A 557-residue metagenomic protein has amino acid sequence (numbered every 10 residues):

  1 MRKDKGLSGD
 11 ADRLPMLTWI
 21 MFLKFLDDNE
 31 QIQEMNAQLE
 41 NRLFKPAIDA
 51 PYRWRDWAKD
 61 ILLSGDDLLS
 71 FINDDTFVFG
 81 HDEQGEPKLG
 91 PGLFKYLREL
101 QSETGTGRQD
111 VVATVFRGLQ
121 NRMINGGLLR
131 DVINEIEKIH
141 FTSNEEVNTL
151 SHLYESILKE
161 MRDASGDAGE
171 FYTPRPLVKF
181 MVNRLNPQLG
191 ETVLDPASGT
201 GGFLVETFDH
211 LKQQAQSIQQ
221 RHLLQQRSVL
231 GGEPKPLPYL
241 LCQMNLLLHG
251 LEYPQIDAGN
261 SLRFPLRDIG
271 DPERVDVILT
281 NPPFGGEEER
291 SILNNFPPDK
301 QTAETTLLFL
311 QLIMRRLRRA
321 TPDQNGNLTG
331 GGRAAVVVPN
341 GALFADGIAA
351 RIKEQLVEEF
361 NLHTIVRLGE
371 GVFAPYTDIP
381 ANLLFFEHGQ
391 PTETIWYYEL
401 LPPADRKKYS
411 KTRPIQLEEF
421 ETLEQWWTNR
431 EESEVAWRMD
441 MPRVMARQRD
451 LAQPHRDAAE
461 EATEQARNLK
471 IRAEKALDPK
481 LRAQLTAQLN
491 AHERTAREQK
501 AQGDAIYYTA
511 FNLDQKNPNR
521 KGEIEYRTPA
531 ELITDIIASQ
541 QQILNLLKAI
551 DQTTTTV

Functional and structural regions predicted by a protein language model:
M1-L189, D257-F264, R367-G371, T394-L400 (+1 more regions): Non-catalytic, mostly N-terminal accessory regions of nucleic-acid modification and defense proteins
G9, R13, M181, P234-Y239 (+3 more regions): Conserved Class I SAM-dependent methyltransferase catalytic core
D167-T280, G285-E287, A303, L307-L308 (+4 more regions): Conserved S-adenosyl-L-methionine
Q226-L230, F264, I292-P298, L368-G369 (+1 more regions): Short beta-alpha connecting loops at secondary-structure transitions that line or flank enzyme active sites
E252-A258, L262, E288-N294, G332-V338 (+3 more regions): Short acidic (Asp/Glu) and glycine-rich catalytic loops that position anionic groups and cofactors
G285-D299, T306-F309, R316, T321 (+3 more regions): Phosphate-sensing "switch" segment of ASCE/P-loop ATPases
N361-L362, V372-Q425: C-terminal, active-site-flanking charged/polar segments
